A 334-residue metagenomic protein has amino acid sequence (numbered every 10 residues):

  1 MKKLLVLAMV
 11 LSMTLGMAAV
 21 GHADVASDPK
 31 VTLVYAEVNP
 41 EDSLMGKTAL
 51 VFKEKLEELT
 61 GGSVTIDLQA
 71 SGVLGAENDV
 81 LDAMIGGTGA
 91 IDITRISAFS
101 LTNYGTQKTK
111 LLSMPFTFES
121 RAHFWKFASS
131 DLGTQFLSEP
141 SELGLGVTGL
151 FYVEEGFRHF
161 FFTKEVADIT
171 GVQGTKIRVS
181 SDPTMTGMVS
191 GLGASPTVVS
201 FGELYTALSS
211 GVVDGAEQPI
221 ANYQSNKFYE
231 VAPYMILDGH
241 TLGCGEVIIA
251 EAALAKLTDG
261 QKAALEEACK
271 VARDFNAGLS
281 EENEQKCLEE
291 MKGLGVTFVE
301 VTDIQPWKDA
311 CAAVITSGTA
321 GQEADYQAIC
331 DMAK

Functional and structural regions predicted by a protein language model:
M1-T32: Short, low-complexity disordered leader/linker segments with a strong preference for bacterial N-terminal type II
D24-A122, L132, S141-K334: N-terminal secretory/targeting leader peptides
K126: Short beta-strand-centered segments that line the small-molecule binding cleft or hinge of alpha/beta clamshell
